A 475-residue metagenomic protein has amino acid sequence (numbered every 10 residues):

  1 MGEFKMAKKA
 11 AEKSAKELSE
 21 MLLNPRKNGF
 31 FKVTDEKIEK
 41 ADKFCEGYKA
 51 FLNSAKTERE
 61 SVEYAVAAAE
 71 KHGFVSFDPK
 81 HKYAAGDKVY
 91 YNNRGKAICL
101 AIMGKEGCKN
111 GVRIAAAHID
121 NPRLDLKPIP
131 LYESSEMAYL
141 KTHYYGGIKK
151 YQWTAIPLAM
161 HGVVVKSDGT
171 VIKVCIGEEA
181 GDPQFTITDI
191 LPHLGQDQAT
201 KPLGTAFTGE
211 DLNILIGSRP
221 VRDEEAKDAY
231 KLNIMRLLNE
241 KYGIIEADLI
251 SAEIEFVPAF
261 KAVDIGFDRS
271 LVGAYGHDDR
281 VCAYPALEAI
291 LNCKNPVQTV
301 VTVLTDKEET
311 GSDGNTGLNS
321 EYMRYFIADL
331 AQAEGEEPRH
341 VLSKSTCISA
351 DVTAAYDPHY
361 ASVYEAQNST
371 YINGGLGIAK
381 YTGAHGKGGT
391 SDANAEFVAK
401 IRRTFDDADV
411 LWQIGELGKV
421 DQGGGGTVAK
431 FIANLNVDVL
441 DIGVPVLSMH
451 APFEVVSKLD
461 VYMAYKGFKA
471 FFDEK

Functional and structural regions predicted by a protein language model:
G2-K475: N-terminal hydrophobic/helix-forming segments and targeting peptides
